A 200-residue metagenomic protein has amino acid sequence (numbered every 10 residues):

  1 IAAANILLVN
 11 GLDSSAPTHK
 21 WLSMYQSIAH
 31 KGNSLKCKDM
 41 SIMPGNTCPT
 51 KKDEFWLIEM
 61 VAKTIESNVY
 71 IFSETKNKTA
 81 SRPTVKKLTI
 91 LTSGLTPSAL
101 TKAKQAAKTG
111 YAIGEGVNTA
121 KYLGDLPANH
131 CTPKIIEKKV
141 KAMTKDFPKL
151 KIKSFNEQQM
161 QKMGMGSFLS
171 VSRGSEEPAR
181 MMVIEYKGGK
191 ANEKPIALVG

Functional and structural regions predicted by a protein language model:
I1-V199: Short amphipathic alpha-helical segment within the helicase RecA-like ATPase core that mediates nucleic-acid
